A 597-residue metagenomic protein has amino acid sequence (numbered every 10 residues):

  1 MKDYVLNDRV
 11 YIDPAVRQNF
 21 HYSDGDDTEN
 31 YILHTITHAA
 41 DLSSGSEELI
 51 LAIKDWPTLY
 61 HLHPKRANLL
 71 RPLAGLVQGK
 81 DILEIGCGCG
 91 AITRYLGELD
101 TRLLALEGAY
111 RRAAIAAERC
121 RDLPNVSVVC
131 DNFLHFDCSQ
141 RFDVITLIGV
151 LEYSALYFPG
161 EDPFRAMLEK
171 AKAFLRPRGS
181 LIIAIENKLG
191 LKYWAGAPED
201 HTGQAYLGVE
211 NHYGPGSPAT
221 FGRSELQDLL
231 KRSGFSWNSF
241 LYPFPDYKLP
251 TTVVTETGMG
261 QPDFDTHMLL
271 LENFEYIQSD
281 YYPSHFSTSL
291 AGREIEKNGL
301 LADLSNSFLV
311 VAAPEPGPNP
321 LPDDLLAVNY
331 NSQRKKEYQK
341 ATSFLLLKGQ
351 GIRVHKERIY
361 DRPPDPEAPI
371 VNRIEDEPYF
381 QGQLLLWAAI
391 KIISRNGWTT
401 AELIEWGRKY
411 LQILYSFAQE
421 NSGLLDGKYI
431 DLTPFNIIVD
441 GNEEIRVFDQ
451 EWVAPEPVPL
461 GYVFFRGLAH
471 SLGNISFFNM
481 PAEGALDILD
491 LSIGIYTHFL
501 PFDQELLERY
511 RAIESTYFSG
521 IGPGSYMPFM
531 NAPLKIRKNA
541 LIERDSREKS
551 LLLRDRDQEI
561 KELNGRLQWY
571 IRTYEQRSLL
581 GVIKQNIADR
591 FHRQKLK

Functional and structural regions predicted by a protein language model:
M1-D41: N-terminal auxiliary segments of SAM/dcSAM-dependent transferases
C89-D100: Conserved SAM-binding loop of SAM-dependent methyltransferases across substrates and taxa, primarily the Class I
D162-S180: A short glycine-rich, Lys/Arg-flanked "PGG" loop and its adjoining helix->strand segment in the class I
I182-A205: Conserved class I S-adenosyl-L-methionine
N211-Y213, G423-N479: Catalytic activation segment of kinase domains across protein kinase-like and atypical kinase folds
G216-G234, N238-F240: Short alpha-helix
S305-S307, G317-S394, T400-S416: Conserved ATP-binding subdomain of kinase catalytic cores across diverse folds
T516-K597: Boundary detector for helix-to-coil junctions that initiate low-complexity/charged tails
